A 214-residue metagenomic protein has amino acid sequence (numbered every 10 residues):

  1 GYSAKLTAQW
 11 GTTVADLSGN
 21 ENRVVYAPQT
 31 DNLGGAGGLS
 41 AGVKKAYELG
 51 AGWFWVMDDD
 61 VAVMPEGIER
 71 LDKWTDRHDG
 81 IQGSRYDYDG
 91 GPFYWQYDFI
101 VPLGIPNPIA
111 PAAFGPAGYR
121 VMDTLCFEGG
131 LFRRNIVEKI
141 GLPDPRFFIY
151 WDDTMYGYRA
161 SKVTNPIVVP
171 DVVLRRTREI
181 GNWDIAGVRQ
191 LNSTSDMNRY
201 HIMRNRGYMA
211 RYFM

Functional and structural regions predicted by a protein language model:
G1-A27: Acidic donor-binding segment of Leloir-type glycosyltransferases
Q29-L49: Glycine-rich, basic loop-to-helix element that forms the pyrophosphate-binding segment of sugar-nucleotide handling
L33, D60-A62, F147: Acidic metal-phosphate-binding loop of nucleotide-sugar-dependent transferases
A51-D60: Short beta-strand-to-loop acidic/aromatic patch adjacent to the donor-nucleotide binding site
E66-Q96: Conserved donor NDP-sugar-binding/catalytic core segment of glycosyltransferases
A112-F132: A recurrent flexible, glycine/aromatic-enriched loop bordering the glycosyltransferase active site that acts as
G130, I136-G141, R146-V172: A short, conserved alpha-helix in the catalytic core of glycosyltransferases
N165-M214: Active-site-adjacent helix/loop segment of glycosyltransferases that harbors family-specific signature motifs
